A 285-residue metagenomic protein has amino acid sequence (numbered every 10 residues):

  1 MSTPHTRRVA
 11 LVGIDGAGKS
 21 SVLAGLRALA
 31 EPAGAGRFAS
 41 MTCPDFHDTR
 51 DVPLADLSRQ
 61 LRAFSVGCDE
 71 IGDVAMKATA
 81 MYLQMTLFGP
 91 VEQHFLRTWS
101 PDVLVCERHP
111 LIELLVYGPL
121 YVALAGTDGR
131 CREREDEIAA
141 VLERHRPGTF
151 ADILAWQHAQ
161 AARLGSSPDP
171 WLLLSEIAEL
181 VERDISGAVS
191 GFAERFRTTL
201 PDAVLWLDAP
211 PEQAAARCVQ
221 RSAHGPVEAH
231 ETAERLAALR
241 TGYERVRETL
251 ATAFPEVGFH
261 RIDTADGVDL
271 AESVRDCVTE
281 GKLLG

Functional and structural regions predicted by a protein language model:
L11: Hydrophobic anchor at the beta1->P-loop junction of P-loop NTPases
I14: P-loop (Walker A) phosphate-binding loop of NTP-binding proteins
K19: Conserved lysine of the Walker
V22, L26: Hydrophobic positions on the alpha1 helix immediately C-terminal to the Walker A/P-loop
R27-D73, G118-Y121, A125, R130-I138: Conserved substrate/cofactor phosphate-moiety recognition/catalytic segment in nucleotide-dependent phosphotransferases
K77-V103: Phosphate-binding/switch loop-helix module in NTP-utilizing enzymes
E113-E244: A glycine- and Lys/Arg-enriched "phosphate-lid" helix/loop adjacent to the NTP-binding pocket of small-molecule kinases
P211-G285: NTP-dependent small-molecule kinase module
